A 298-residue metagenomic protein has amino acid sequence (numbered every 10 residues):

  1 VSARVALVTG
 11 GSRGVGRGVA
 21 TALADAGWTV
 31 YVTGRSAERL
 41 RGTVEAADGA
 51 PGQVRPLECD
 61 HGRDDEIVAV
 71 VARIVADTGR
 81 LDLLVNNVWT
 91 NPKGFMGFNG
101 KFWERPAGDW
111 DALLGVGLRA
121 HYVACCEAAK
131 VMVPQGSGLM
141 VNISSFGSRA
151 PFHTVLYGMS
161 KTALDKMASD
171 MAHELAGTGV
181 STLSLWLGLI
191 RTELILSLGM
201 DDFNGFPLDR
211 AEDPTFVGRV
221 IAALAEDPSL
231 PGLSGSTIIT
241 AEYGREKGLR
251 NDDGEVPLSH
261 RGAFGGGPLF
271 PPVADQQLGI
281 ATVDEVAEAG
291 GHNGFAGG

Functional and structural regions predicted by a protein language model:
S12-G14: Conserved glycine-rich cofactor-binding loop
A26-T43: Conserved glycine-rich Rossmann-like NAD(P)H-binding loop of the short-chain dehydrogenase/reductase
A47-D65: Rossmann-fold cofactor-recognition segment
T90-G94, E104-D109, L139-A163, A168-G177 (+1 more regions): Catalytic loop of short-chain dehydrogenase/reductase
N99-D111, G115: Short, well-ordered secondary-structure patches that form non-catalytic structural/interaction elements within domains
C125-C126, S169: A short, exposed helix-loop element centered on a Lys and neighboring polar residues
S184, N204-A281: C-terminal helical subdomain
